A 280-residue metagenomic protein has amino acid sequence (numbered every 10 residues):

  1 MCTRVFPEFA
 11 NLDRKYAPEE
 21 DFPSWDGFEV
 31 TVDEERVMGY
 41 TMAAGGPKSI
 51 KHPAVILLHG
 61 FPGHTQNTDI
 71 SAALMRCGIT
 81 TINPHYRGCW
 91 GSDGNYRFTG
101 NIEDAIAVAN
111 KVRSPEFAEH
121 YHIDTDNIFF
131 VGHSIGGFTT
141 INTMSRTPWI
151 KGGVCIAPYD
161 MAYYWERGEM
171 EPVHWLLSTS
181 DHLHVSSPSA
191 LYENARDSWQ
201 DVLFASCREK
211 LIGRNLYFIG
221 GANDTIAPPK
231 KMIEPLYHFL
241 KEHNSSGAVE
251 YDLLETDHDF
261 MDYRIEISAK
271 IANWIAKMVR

Functional and structural regions predicted by a protein language model:
C2-S49: N-terminal cap/lid segment of alpha/beta-hydrolase-fold proteins
G60-A72: The serine-hydrolase catalytic nucleophile loop
S71, M75-D93: Conserved alpha/beta-hydrolase
Y96-H122: Alpha/beta-hydrolase active-site loop
N142-L191: Hydrolase active-site cap/lid region
L211, F218-G220, D224: Short beta-strand/loop motif that positions the catalytic acidic residue of the alpha/beta-hydrolase fold
T225-M232: Conserved alpha/beta-hydrolase "acid-adjacent" motif
E234-R280: C-terminal catalytic histidine-bearing segment of alpha/beta-hydrolase fold enzymes
